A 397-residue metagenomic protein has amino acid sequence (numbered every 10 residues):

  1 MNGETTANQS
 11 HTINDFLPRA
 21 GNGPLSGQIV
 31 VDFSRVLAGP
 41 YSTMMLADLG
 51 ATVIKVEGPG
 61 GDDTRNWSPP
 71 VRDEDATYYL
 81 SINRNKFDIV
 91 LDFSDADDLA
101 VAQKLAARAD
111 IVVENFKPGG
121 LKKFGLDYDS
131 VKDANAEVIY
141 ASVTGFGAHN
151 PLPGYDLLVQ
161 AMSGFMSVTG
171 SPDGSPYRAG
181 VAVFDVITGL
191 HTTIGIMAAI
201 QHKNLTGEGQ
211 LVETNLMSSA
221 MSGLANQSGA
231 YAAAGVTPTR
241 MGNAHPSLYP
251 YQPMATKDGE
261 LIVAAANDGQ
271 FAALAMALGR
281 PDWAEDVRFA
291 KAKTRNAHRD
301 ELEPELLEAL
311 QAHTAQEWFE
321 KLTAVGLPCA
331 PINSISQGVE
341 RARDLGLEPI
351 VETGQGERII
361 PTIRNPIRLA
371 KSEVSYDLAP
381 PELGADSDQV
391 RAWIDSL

Functional and structural regions predicted by a protein language model:
M1-G195, A199-E208, T353, E382 (+1 more regions): N-terminal helix-loop segment corresponding to the beta1-alpha1 unit of nucleotide/adenylate-binding folds
L17, T256-G259, E305, R358 (+1 more regions): An anion-binding loop in the catalytic cleft
G60, G145-G147, L216-M221, D258-E260 (+2 more regions): Glycine-rich beta-alpha junction loops
A148, D173-V181, N204-A220, T239-P246 (+1 more regions): Conserved Rossmann-fold dehydrogenase catalytic segment
A182-M197, L216-L224, A266, Q270: Mid-domain beta-loop-alpha active-site segment that forms a flexible, acidic cofactor/metal-binding surface
G189-G209, S222-A234, A275-P281: Oxidoreductase and adenylate-handling cofactor-binding alpha/beta cores
Y249-V325, C329: Aromatic-enriched alpha-helical interface/lid elements that frame and gate functional surfaces
A324-D377: A glycine-rich dinucleotide-binding beta-alpha-beta segment and adjacent secondary-structure elements that constitute
